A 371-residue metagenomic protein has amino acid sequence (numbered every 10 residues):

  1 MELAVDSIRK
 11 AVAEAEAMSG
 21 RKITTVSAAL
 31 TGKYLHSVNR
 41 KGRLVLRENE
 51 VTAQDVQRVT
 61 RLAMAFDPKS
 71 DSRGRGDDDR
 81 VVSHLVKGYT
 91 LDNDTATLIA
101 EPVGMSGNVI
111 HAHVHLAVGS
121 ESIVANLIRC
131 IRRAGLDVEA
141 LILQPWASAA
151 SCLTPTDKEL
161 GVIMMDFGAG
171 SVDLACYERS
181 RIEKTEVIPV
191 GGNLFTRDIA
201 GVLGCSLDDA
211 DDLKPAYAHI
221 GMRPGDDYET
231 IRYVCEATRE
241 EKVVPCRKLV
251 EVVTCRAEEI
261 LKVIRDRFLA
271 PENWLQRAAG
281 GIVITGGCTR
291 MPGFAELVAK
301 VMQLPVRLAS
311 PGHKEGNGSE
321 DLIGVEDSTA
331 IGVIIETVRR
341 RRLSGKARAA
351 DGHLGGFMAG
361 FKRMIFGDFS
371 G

Functional and structural regions predicted by a protein language model:
M1-I163, I182, C205-D208, D212-V252 (+4 more regions): Nucleotide/phosphate-binding catalytic cleft detector across ATP-hydrolyzing and phosphate-transferring enzymes
A28, I131, D166, I199 (+3 more regions): Residue-level signature of catalytic and energy-coupling elements of molecular machines, predominantly ATP/GTP-dependent
L30-T31, G119, A218-G221, Q276-V301: Glycine-rich phosphate-binding loops at beta-strand->alpha-helix junctions
L30-T31, M164-S171, Y177-S180, P189-N193 (+1 more regions): A short acidic Gly-Thr/Ser loop motif
A53-Q54, V301-A330: Conserved phosphate-binding/catalytic loops in two-lobed NTP-binding clefts
P189-D211: A conserved active-site cap/scaffold subdomain adjacent to cofactor or substrate pockets
N193, R197, E251, C255-K262 (+7 more regions): Feature representing long, continuous alpha-helical segments
R267-L275, G280-T289, E296-L297, L308-G316 (+1 more regions): Hydrophobic alpha-helical bundle architecture
